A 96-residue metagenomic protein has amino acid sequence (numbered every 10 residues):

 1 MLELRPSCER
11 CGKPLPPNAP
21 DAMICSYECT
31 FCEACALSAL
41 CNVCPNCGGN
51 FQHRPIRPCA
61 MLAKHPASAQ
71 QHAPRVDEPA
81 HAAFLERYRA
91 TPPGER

Functional and structural regions predicted by a protein language model:
M1-R96: Intrinsically disordered, low-complexity regulatory regions in eukaryotic proteins
